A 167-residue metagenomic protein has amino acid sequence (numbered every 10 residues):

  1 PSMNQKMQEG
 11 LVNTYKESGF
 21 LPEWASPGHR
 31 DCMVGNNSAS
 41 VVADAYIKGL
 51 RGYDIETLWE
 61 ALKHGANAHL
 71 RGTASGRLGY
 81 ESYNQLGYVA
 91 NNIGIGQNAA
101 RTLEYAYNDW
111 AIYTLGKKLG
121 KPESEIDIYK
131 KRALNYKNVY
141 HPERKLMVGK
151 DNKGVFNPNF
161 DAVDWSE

Functional and structural regions predicted by a protein language model:
P1-G116, K130: Aromatic-rich carbohydrate-recognition surfaces in CAZymes
K118-E167: Catalytic cores of carbohydrate-active enzymes
